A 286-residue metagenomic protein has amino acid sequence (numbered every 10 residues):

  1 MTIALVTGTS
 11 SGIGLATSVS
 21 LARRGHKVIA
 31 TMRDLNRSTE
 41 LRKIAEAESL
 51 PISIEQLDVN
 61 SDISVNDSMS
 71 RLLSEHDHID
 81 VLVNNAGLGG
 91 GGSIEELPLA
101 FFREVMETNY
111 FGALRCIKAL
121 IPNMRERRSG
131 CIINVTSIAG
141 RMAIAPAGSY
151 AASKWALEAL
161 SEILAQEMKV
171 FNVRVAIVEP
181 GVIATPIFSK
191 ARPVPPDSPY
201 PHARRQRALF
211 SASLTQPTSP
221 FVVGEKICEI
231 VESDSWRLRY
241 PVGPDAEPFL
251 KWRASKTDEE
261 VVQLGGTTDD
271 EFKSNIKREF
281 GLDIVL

Functional and structural regions predicted by a protein language model:
S10-G12: Conserved glycine-rich cofactor-binding loop
Q56-D67, L99: The beta1-alpha1 cofactor-binding region of Rossmann-like NAD(H)/NADP(H)-dependent oxidoreductases
S93-I94, F101-R103: Substrate-binding pocket helix/loop in short-chain dehydrogenase/reductase
I117, S153: Active-site helix of classical SDR
S137: Residue(s) in the substrate-gating loop at a strand-loop-helix junction that position the organic substrate next
M142, I163-R174: Active-site-adjacent segment of SDR/Rossmann-fold oxidoreductases
V170-R237: SDR active-site lid
